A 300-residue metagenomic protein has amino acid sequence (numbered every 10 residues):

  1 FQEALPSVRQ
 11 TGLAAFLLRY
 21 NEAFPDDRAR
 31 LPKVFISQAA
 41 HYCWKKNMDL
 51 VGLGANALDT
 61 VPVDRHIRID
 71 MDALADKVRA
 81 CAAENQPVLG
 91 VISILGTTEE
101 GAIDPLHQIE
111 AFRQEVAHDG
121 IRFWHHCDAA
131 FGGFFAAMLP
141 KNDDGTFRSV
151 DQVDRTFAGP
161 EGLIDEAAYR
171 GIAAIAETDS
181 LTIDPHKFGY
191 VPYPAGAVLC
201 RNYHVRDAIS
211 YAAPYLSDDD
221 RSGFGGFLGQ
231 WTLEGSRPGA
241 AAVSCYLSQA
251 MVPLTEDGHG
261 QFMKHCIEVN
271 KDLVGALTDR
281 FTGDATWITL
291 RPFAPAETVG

Functional and structural regions predicted by a protein language model:
F1-H204: Conserved PLP-enzyme active-site core in the AAT-like
G101, D151-T298: Active-site C-terminal subdomain of aminotransferase-like
